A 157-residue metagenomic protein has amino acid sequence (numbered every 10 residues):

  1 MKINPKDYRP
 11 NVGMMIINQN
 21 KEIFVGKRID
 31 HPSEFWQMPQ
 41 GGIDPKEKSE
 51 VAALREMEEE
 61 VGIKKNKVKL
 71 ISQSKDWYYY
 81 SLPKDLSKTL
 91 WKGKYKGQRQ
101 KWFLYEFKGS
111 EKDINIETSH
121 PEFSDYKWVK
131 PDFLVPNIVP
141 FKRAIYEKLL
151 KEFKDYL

Functional and structural regions predicted by a protein language model:
M1-I17, K92-G93: Acidic, metal-coordinating catalytic segment for phosphate/diphosphate chemistry, firing primarily on the Nudix
P10-V12, Q100-K101, S124: Change "...and in nucleic-acid phosphodiester-cleaving endonucleases..." to "...and in nucleic-acid processing enzymes
N18-K21, I29, E106-E111, P131-D132: Short loop segments at secondary-structure junctions
E22-N66, I71: Conserved Nudix-box catalytic region and its N-terminal flanking loop in Nudix hydrolases and closely related
E34-M38, S124-D125, K148: A short, polar/proline- and glycine-enriched secondary-structure boundary/capping micro-motif
D76-D113, K127: Active-site-adjacent beta-strand/loop module that shapes the phosphate/pyrophosphate-binding cleft
D113-T118, I138-P140: Short, charged, solvent-exposed linker or helix-capping segments at domain edges/interfaces that act as flexible hinges
P131-L157: Charged phosphate-binding loop/patch that engages nucleotide di/tri-phosphates or the phosphate backbone of nucleic
